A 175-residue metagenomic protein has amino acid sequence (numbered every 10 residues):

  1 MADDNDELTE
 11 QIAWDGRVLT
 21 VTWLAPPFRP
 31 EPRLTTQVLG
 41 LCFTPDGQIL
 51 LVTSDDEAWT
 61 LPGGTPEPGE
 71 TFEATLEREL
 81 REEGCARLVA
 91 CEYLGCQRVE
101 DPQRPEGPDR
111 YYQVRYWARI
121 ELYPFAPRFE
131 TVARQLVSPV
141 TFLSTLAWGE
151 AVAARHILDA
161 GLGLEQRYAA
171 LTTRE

Functional and structural regions predicted by a protein language model:
A2-L39: Acidic, metal-coordinating catalytic segment for phosphate/diphosphate chemistry, firing primarily on the Nudix
L24, E100-Q103, D159: Class I (Rossmann-like) S-adenosyl-L-methionine-dependent methyltransferase catalytic domain, capturing the SAM-binding
G40, Y93, Y116-A118: A structural signal for short, well-ordered beta-strand segments
F43-E83: Conserved Nudix-box catalytic region and its N-terminal flanking loop in Nudix hydrolases and closely related
R87-C96: A short coil-to-beta-strand element that immediately follows conserved catalytic motifs
Q97-P124: Active-site-adjacent beta-strand/loop module that shapes the phosphate/pyrophosphate-binding cleft
R115-W117, A126-L158: NUDIX/MutT-family hydrolases
I157-E175: Charge-rich, low-complexity intrinsically disordered segments
